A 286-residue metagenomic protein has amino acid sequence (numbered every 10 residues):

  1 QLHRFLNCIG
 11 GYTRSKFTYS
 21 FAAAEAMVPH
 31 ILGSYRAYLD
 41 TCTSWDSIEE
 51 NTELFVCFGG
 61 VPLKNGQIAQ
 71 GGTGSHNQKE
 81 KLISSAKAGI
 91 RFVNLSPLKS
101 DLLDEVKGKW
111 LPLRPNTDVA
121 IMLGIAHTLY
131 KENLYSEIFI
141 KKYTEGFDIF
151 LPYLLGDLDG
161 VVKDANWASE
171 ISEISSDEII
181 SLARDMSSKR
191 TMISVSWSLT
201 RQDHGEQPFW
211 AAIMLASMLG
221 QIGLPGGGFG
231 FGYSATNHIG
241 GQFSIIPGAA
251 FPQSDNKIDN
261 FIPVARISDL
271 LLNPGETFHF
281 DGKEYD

Functional and structural regions predicted by a protein language model:
L2-S84, A88-I90, N94-L95, A120-L123 (+1 more regions): Extended redox/cofactor-interaction regions of prokaryotic respiratory oxidoreductases
G11, G108, T191: Short, conserved active-site loop motifs that form the nucleotide-linked donor/cofactor pocket
A22, D101-L102, Q202, G232: Short secondary-structure capping/turn micro-motifs that flank functional sites
A26, G33-S34, L103, D157 (+1 more regions): A generic structural signal for ordered alpha-helices
L39-D46, I68-H76, P112-N116, I138-K141 (+4 more regions): Alpha-helix capping and helix-loop boundary segments enriched in small/acidic/polar residues
L63, S100, D118, L199-R201 (+1 more regions): Surface-exposed, flexible loop/turn segments at secondary-structure boundaries
A86-N94, L98-S188: Long, well-ordered, tryptophan-enriched scaffold segments
I125, E145-E276: Active-site phosphate/pyrophosphate-binding segments
